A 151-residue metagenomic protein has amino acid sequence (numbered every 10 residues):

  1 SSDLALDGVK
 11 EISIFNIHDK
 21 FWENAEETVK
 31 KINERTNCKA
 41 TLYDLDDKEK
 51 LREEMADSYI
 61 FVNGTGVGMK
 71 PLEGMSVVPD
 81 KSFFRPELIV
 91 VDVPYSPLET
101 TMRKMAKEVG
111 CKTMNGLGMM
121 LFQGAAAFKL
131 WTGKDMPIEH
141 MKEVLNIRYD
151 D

Functional and structural regions predicted by a protein language model:
L4, A25-T28, M102, A106: Hydrophobic packing residues within well-ordered alpha-helices of enzyme cores
A5-E11, V109-K112: Conserved S-adenosyl-L-methionine
L6, E34-R35, E108, L130: Residues at alpha-helix termini
D7-T36: NAD(P)-binding Rossmann-fold cofactor-contacting core
C38-T113: Rossmann-like adenosine-cofactor binding region
I89, V93-D151: Adenosine-phosphate binding glycine-rich loop
